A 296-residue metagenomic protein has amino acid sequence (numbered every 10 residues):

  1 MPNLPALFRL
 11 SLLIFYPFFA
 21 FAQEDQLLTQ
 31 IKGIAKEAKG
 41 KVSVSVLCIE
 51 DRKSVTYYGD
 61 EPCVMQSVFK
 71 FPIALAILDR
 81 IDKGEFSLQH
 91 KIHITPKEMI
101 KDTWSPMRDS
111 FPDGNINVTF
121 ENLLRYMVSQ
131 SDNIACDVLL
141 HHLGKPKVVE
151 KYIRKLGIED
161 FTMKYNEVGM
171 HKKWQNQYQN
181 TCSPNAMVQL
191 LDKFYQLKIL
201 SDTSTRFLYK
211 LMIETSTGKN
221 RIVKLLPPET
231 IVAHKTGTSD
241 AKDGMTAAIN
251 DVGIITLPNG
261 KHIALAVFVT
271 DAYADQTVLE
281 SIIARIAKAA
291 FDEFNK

Functional and structural regions predicted by a protein language model:
M1-Q26: Bacterial Sec-dependent N-terminal signal peptides
A20-V64: Beta-lactamase-like hydrolase cores
E24-I34, H141-H142, P146-K147, Q189-N220 (+2 more regions): Structured C-terminal helix/loop/strand segments within mature extracytoplasmic catalytic/sensor domains
S43-L47, T56, P72, H93 (+2 more regions): Soluble periplasmic/extracytoplasmic beta-strand elements of cell-envelope proteins
R52, V64-I94, M127, L265: Active-site SXXK
L88-S105, L143-G144, L211: Acidic helix-start/capping segments at beta-turn-to-alpha-helix junctions
M99-D137: Conserved catalytic neighborhood of penicillin-recognizing serine enzymes
I116, D137-I199: Mid-domain, small-residue-enriched loop/turn segments at the edges of structured enzyme/sensor domains
